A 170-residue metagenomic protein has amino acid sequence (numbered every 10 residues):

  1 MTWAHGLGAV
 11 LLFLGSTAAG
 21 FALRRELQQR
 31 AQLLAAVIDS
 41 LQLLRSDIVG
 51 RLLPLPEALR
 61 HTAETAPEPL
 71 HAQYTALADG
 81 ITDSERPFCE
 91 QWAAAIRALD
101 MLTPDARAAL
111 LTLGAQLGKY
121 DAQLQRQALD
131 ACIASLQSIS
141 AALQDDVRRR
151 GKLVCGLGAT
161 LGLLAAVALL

Functional and structural regions predicted by a protein language model:
T2-V10, L99, T103: Acidic, low-complexity proline/glycine-rich segments
H5-D79: Juxtamembrane/interface alpha-helical elements of multi-pass membrane proteins
G8-A19, A141-L170: Bilayer-spanning, highly hydrophobic alpha-helical transmembrane segments
Q28, V49, L53, T82-D83 (+2 more regions): Residues in soluble alpha-helical coiled-coils and helical-bundle/repeat scaffolds
Q29, T112-A159: Membrane-interface, cytosolic juxtamembrane amphipathic helix immediately N-terminal to a transmembrane helix, enriched
I38-R45, A63, H71-Y74, A78 (+6 more regions): Generic structural concept
A76-T103, A166-L169: Membrane-anchoring/interfacial helices and their immediately flanking loops in integral membrane proteins
W92-Q123: Short, non-transmembrane cytosolic segments of multipass membrane proteins
